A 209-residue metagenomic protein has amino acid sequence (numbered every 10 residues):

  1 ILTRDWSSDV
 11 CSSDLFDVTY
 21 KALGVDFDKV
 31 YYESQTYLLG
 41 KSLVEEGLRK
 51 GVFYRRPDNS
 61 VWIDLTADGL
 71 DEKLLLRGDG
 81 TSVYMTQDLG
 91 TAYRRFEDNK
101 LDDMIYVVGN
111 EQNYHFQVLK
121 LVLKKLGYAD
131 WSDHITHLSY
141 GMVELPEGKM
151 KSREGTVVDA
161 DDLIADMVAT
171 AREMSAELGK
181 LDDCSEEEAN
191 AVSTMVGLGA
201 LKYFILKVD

Functional and structural regions predicted by a protein language model:
I1-C11: Single conserved hydrophobic/aromatic residue that forms the stacking wall/gate of nucleotide- or nucleobase-binding
C11-D209: Alpha-helical recognition segments enriched in aromatics with Gly/Pro capping that present substrate-recognition
